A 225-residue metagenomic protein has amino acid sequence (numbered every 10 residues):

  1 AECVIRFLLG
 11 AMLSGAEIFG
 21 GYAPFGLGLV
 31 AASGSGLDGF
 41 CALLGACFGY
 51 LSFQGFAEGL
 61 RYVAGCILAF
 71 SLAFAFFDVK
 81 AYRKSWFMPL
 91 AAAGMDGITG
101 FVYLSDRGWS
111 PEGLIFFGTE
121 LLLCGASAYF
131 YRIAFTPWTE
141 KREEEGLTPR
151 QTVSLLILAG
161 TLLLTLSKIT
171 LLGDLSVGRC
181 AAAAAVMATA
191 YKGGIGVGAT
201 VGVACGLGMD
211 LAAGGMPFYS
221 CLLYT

Functional and structural regions predicted by a protein language model:
A1-G196: Alpha-helical transmembrane segments and their membrane-interface boundaries that form or gate the permeation pathway
G198-G202: Alpha-helical transmembrane segments and their helix-entry boundary regions
F218: Residue-level marker of regulatory loop/turn positions in helix-turn-helix DNA-binding domains and in histidine
Y224-T225: Conserved small/polar residues in nucleotide/adenosyl-binding loops
